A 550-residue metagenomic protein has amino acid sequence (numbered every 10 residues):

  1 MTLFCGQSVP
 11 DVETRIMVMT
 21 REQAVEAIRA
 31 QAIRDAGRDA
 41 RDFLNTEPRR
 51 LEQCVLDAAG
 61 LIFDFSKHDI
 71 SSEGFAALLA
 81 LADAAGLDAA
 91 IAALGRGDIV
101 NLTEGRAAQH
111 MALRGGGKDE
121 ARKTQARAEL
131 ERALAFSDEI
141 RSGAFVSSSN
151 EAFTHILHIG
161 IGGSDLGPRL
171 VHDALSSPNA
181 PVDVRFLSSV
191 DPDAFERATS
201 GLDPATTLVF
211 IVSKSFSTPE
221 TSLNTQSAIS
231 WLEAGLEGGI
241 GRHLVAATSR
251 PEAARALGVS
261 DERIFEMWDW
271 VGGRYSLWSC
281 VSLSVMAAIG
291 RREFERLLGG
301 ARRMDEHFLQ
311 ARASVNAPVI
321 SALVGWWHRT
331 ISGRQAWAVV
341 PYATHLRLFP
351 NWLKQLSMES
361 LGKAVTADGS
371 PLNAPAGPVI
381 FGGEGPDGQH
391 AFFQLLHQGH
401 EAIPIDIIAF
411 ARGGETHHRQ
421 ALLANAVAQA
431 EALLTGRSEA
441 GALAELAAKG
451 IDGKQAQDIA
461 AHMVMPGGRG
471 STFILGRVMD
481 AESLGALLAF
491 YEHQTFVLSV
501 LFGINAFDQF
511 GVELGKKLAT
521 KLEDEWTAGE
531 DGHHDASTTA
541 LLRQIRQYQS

Functional and structural regions predicted by a protein language model:
R21-A24, R29-S149, L423-K454, L498 (+2 more regions): Extended, charge-enriched "interface" segments that sit outside catalytic cores
A135-G143, S149-A311, K521: Glycine-rich phosphate-binding loops that contact phosphosugars or nucleotide phosphates
T154-G160, V209-S215, A336-A343, V379-I380 (+1 more regions): Short glycine-rich or small-residue beta-strand-to-loop segments that form or flank ligand, phosphate, metal/Fe-S
W231-H418, G436, G467, L514-E523 (+1 more regions): Active-site phosphate/pyrophosphate-binding segments
H397, A409-G485: Substrate-recognition/cap regions that form aromatic- and gly/pro-loop-enriched pockets for small-molecule ligands
V478-H534: C-terminal structured subdomain/cap of oxidoreductase catalytic cores
